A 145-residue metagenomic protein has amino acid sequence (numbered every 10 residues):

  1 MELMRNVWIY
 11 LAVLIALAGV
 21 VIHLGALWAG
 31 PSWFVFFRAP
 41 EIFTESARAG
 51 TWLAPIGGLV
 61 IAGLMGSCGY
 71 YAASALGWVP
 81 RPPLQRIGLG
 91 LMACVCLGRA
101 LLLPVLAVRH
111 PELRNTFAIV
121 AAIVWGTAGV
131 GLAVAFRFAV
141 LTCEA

Functional and structural regions predicted by a protein language model:
M1-G19: Cytosolic juxtamembrane helix and N-cap/initiation of the first transmembrane helix
G19-I56: Hydrophobic transmembrane helix segments
G57-Y71, V124-G126: Core segments of transmembrane alpha-helices that mediate helix-helix packing or line hydrophobic substrate/ligand
Y71-M92: Cytoplasmic juxtamembrane regions at transmembrane-helix boundaries
P82-Q85, H110-I123: Non-cytosolic membrane-interface motifs at loop->transmembrane helix junctions
G88-P104: Hydrophobic alpha-helical membrane segments
L102-F117, F136-F138: Membrane-helix boundary connector in multi-pass membrane proteins
G126-C143: Membrane-water interface at the C-terminal end of transmembrane alpha helices
